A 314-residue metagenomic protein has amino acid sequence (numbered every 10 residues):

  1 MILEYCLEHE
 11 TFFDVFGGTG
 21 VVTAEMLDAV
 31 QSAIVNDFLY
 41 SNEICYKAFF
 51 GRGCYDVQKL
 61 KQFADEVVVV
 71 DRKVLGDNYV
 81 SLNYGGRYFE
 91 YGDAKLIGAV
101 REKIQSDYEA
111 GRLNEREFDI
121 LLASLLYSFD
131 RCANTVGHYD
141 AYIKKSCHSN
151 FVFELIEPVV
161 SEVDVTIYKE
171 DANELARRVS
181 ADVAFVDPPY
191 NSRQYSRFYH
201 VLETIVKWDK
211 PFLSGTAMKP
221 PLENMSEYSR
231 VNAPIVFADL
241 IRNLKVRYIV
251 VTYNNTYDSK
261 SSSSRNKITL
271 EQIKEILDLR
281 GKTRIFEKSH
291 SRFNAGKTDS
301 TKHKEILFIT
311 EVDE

Functional and structural regions predicted by a protein language model:
M1-E8: Conserved alpha-helix/loop element of class I SAM-dependent methyltransferases that forms part of the SAM/SAH-binding
H9-G18: Conserved class I S-adenosyl-L-methionine
G18, P189-N191: Conserved glycine-rich SAM-binding loop
S32, F38-P158, S192, S196-V231 (+1 more regions): Class I S-adenosyl-L-methionine-dependent methyltransferase module
K169-E174: Conserved SAM/SAH-binding loop
E227-G281: Conserved Class I SAM-dependent methyltransferase catalytic core
K267-E314: Class I S-adenosyl-L-methionine
